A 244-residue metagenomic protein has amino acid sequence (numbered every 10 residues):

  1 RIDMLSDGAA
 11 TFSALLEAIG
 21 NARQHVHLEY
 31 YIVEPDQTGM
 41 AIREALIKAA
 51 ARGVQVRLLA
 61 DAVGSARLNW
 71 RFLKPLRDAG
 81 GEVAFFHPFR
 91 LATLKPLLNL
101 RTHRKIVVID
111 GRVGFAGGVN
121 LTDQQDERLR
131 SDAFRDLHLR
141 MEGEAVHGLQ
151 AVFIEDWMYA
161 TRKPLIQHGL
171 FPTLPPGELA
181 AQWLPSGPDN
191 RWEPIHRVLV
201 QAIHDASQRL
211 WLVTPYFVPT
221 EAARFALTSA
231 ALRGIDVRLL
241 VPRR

Functional and structural regions predicted by a protein language model:
R1-R244: Charged, low-complexity intrinsically disordered terminal segments
